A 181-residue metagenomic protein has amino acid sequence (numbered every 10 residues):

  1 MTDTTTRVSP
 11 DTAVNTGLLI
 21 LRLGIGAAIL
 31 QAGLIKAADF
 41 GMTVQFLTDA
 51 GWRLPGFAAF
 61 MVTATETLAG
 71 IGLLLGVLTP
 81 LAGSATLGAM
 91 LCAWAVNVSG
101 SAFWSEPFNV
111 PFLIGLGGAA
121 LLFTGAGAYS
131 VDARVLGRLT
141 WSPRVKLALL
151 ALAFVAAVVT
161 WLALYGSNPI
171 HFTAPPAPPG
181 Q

Functional and structural regions predicted by a protein language model:
M1-L34, L78-Q181: Extended, low-polarity transmembrane helix blocks
A37-M61: Membrane-interface interhelical connector segments
A58-T65, A85: Physicochemical signature of membrane-embedded alpha-helices that form the seven-helix bundle of GPCRs, emphasizing
A59-F60, G72-L74, G117: Alpha-helix boundary/capping detector
A64-L73, M90-V98: Hydrophobic, membrane-inserted alpha-helices
